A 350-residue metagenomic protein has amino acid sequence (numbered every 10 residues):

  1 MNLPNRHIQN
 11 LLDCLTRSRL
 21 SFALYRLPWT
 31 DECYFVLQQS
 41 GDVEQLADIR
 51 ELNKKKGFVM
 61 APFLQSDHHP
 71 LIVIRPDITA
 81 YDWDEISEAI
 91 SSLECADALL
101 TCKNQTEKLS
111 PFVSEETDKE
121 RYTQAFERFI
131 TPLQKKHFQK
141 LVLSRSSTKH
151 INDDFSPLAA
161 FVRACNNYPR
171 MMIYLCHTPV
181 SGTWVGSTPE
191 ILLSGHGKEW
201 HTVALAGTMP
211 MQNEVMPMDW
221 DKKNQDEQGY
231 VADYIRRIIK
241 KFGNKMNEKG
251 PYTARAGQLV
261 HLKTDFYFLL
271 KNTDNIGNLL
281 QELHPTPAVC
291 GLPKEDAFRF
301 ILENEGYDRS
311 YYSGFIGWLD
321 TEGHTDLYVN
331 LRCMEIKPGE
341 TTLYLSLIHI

Functional and structural regions predicted by a protein language model:
M1-A23, P28-C33, I49-G57, E107-T148 (+5 more regions): Alpha/propeptide regions of enzymes that mature by internal proteolysis
R19-F22, R26-T30, V36, H150-Y230 (+1 more regions): An anion-binding catalytic pocket shared by soluble metabolic enzymes
Q39-K149, F242-N244: Non-catalytic accessory segments adjacent to catalytic cores
F58, L141, I173-C176, S310-G317: A short glycine-rich, hydrophobically flanked beta-strand micro-motif that places a catalytic Asp/Glu for divalent metal
D82-T117, F126, H150, V203-L302: Contiguous alpha-helical scaffold segments within structured protein domains that host functional hotspots
T178-G182, P251-L259, F315-L319: A glycine-rich phosphate-binding loop feature that marks nucleotide/adenosyl-phosphate handling sites
C290-P338: C-terminal hydrophobic structural anchor segments that stabilize assembly/packing rather than catalytic chemistry
I348-I350: Conserved small/polar residues in nucleotide/adenosyl-binding loops
